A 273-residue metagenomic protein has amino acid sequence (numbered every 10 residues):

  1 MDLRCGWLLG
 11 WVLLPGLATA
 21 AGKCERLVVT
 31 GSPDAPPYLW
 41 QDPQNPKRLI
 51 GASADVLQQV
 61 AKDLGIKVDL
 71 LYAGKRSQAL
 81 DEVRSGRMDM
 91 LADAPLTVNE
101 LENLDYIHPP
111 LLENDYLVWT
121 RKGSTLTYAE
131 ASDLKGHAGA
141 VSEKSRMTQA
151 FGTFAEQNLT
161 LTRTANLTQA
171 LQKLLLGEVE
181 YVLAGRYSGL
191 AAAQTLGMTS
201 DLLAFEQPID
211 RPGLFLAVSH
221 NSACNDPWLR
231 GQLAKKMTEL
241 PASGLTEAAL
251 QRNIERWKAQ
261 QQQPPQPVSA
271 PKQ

Functional and structural regions predicted by a protein language model:
A21-V98, E102-N103: Extracytoplasmic small-molecule ligand-binding "clamshell" domains of the periplasmic binding protein/Venus flytrap
E25-P33, L39, I50, E130-R146 (+1 more regions): Short loop->beta-strand "edge-of-pocket" segments that line small-molecule binding or catalytic clefts across diverse
S32-P33, E113-L117, M198-A234, W257-V268: Periplasmic-binding protein-like
W40-P43, L57-I66, P109-P110, D133-K135 (+3 more regions): Ligand-binding cleft/hinge of the Venus flytrap
G51-D63, S145, A217-R256: Extended ligand-binding regions for polar small-molecule ligands
K67, R146-L159, S200-D201, K235-Q273: Ligand-binding clefts/hinges and TM-proximal coupling segments of bilobed small-molecule sensing domains
S77, A94-N103, G152, E180-D201 (+1 more regions): A ligand-binding cleft/hinge motif common to bilobed small-molecule-binding domains
T120-G139, P227: Flexible hinge/capping segments at coil-to-helix
